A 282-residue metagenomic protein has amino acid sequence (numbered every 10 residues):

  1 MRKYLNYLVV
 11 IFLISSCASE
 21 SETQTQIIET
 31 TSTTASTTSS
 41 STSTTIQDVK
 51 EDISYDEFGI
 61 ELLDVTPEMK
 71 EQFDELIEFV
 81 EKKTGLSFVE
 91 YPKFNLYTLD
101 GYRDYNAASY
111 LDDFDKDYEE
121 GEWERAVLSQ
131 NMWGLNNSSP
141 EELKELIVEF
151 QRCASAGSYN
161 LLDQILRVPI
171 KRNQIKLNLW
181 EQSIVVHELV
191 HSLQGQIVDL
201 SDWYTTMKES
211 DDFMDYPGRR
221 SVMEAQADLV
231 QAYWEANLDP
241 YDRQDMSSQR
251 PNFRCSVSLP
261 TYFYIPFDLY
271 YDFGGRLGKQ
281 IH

Functional and structural regions predicted by a protein language model:
L13-S16: C-terminal motif of bacterial Sec signal peptides marking the signal peptidase cleavage site
A18-E20: Bacterial signal peptide processing site
T23-Q47: Extracellular mucin-like PTS domains
L76, Q196-Q249: Post-HExxH zinc-binding segment in Zn-dependent metallohydrolases
Y102-A126, S139-L166, I175: Catalytic zinc-binding patch centered on the HExxH motif and its immediate surroundings that defines zinc-dependent
C153, L166-V186, G218: Short pre-active-site segment immediately N-terminal to the catalytic Zn-binding motif
I184, E188-Q196: Catalytic glutamate of the conserved HExxH
A236-H282: Long, well-structured alpha-helical subdomains associated with metal-dependent extracellular/ecto-lumenal hydrolases
